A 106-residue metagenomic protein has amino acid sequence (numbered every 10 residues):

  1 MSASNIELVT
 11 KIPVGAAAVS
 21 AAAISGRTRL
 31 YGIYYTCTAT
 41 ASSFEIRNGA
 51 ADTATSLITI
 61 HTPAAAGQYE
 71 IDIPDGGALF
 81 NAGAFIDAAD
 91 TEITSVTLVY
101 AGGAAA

Functional and structural regions predicted by a protein language model:
M1-R27, T38, A89-A106: C-terminal interaction-tip segments
E7, A50, A54, P63 (+1 more regions): Intrinsic disorder/low-complexity detector
R29, F44-R47, A84: Beta-rich carbohydrate-recognition modules and glycan-binding surfaces
Y31-I33, G77-I93: Noncatalytic modules at the cell exterior or secretory-pathway interfaces, chiefly beta-strand-rich lectin/adhesion
C37-A39, A64: A generic beta-sheet turn/junction motif
A39-I58, T97-V99: Short, surface-exposed beta-strand/strand-loop-strand elements in extracellular ectodomains
H61-Q68: Short proline/glycine- and polar residue-rich coil/turn motifs
Q68-G76: Exposed aromatic-hydrophobic patches
